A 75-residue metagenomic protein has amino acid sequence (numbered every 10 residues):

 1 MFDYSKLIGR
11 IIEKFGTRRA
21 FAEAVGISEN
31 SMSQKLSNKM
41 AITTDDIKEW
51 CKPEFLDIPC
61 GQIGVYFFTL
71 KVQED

Functional and structural regions predicted by a protein language model:
M1-A20, A24: A short, Lys/Arg-rich alpha-helix, primarily the initiator
I12, A22, N30-Q34, C51: Anionic, Ser/Thr-rich low-complexity intrinsically disordered regions
R18, E29, T44-I47: Helix-turn-helix DNA-binding elements, focusing on the entry/boundary residues of the two helices that contact DNA
A24, K35, Y66: Residues in the recognition helix of alpha-helical DNA-binding motifs
I27-I42: Recognition helix of helix-turn-helix/homeodomain-like DNA-binding domains that insert into the DNA major groove
K39-K52: Short, basic-rich loop-to-helix N-cap that marks the start of a DNA-contacting helix
E54-D75: Short C-terminal boundary/hinge segments that cap the last helix of small helical domains
